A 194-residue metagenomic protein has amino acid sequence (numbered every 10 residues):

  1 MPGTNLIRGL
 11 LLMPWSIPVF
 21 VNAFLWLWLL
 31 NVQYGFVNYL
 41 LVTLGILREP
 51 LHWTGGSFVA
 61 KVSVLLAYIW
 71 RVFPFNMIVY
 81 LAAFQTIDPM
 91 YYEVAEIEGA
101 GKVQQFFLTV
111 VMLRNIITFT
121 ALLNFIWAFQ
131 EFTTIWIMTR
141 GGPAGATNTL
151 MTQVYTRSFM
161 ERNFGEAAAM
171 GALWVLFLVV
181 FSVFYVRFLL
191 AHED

Functional and structural regions predicted by a protein language model:
M1-D194: A structural signal for multi-pass alpha-helical bundles of membrane permease subunits that mediate small-molecule
